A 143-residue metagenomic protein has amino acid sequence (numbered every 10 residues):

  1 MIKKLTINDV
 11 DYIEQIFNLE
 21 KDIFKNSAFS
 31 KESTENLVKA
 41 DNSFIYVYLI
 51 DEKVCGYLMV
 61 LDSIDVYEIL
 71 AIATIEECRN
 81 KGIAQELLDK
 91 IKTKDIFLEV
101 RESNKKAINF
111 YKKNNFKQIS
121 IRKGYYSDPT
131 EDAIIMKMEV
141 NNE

Functional and structural regions predicted by a protein language model:
M1-I2: Extreme N-terminal starter segment of soluble prokaryotic enzymes
T6-E77, Q85-K90, V140-N141: Acetyl-CoA-dependent GNAT
E20, Y111, F116, M136: Conserved active-site tyrosine of GNAT-family acetyltransferases
V54, Q118-S120: Residue-level detector of beta-propeller blades
I69, I96-V100: Conserved hydrophobic beta-strand within the GNAT/NAT acetyltransferase core sheet that lines the active-site cleft
T74-E76, N80-T93, K105-K113: Conserved acetyl-CoA-binding loop-helix of GNAT-fold acetyltransferases
R101-K105, G124-E143: C-terminal "cap" of GNAT-fold acetyltransferases
